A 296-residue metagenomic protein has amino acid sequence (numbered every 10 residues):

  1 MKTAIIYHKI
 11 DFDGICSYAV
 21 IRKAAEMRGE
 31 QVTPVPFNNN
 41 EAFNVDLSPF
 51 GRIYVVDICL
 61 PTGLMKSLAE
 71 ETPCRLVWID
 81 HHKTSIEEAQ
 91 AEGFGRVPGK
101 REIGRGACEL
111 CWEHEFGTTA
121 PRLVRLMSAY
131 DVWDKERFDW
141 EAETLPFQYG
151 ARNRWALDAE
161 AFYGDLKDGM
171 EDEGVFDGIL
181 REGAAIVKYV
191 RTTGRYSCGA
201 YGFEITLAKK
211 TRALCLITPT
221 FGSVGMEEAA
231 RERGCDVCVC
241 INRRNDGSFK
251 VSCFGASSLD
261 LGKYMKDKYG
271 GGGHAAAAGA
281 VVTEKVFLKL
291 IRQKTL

Functional and structural regions predicted by a protein language model:
K2-T3, A184-L296: Gly/His-enriched, cation/cofactor- and phosphate-binding structural elements
T3-A4, Y18, R22-A24, R28-L76: N-terminal small/polar loop signature for handling phosphorylated ligands or for N-terminal nucleophile
H8-K9, P36-F37, V55-I58, I79 (+2 more regions): Short His-Asn-centered micro-motif
D11, I21, D57, D80 (+4 more regions): Divalent metal-coordination and catalytic microenvironments
G51-I53, E71-I79, Q90-E102: Active-site regions of enzymes building and remodeling cell-envelope glycoconjugates
K83-E87: Short gly/pro/ser/thr-enriched loop/turn and capping motifs at secondary-structure boundaries
E88-L157: Short alpha-helices
S128-E204: Hydrophobic, aromatic-enriched interface-forming segments
